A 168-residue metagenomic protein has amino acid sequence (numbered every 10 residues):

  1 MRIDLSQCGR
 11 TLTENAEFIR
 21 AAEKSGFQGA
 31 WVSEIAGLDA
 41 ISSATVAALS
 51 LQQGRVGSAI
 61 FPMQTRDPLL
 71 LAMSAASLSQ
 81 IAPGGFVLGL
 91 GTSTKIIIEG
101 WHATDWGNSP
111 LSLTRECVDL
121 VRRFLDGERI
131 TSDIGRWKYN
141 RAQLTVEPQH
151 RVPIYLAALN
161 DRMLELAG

Functional and structural regions predicted by a protein language model:
M1-A59, V152: N-terminal beta1-alpha1-beta2 module of alpha/beta enzyme domains
C8-R10, S33-I35, F61-M63, G91-K95 (+1 more regions): Active-site beta-loop-alpha junctions enriched in small/polar residues
E14, A72-G168: Internal, glycine-rich beta/alpha segment that forms the wall or movable "lid" of small-molecule/cofactor binding
D39, R66, K95-I98: Generic structural signal for helix capping and beta-alpha/helix-loop junctions
A48-L49, L69, V146: Short glycine-biased active-site loop of nucleotidyltransferases that positions the nucleotide triphosphate and helps
I60-L70: Structural motif corresponding to the early beta-alpha repeats
